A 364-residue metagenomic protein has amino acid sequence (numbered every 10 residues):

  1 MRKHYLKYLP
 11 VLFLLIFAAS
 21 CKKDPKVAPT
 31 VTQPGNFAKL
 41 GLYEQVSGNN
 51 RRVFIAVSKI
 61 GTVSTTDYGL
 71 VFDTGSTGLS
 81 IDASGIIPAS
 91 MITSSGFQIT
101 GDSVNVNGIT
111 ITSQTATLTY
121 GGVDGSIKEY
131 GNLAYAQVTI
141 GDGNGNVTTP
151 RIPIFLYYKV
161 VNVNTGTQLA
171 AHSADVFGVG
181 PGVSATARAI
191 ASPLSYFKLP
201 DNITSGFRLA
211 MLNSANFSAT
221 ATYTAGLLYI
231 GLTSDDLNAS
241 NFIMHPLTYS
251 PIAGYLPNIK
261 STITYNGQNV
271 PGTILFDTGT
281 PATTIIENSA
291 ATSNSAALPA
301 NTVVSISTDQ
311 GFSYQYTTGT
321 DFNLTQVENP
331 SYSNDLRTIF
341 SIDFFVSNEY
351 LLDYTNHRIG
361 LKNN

Functional and structural regions predicted by a protein language model:
M1-Q33: Bacterial Sec-dependent N-terminal signal peptides
C21-N364: Pepsin/retropepsin-fold aspartyl endopeptidases
